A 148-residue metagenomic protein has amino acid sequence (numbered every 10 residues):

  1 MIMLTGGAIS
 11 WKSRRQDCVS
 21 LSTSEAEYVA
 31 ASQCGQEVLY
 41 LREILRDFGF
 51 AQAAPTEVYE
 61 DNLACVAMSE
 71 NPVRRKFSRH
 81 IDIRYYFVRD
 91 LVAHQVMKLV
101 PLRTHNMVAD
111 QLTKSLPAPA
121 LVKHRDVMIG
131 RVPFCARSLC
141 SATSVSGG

Functional and structural regions predicted by a protein language model:
M1-G6: Acidic, metal-ligating active-site segments
R14-G148: RNase H-like nuclease module associated with reverse transcription
